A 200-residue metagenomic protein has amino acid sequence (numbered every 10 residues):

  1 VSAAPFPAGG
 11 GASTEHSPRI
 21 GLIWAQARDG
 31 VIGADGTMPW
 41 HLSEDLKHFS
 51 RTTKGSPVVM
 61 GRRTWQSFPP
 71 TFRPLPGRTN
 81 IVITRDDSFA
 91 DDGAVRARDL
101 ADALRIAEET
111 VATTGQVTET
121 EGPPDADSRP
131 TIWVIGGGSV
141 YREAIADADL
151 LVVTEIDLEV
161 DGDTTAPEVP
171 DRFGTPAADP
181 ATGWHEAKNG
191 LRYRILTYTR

Functional and structural regions predicted by a protein language model:
S2-R200: Enzymes that bind and transform nitrogen-containing heteroaromatic metabolites
